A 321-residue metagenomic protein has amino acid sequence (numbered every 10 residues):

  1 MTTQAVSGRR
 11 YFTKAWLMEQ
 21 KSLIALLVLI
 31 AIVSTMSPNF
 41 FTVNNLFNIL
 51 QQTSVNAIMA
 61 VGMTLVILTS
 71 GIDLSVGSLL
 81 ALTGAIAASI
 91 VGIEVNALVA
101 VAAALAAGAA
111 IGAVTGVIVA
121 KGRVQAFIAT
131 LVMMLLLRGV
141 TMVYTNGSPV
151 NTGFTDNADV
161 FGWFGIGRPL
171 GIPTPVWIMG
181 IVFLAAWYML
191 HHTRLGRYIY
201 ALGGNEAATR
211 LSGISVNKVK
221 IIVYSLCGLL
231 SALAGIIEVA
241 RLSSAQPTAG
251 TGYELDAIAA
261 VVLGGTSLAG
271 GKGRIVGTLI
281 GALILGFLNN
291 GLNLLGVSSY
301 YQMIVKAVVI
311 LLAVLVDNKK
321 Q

Functional and structural regions predicted by a protein language model:
M1-A31, L184, G204, L211-K218 (+1 more regions): Cytosolic-side transmembrane-helix boundaries in multi-pass membrane proteins
M1-A60, E94-V99, I172, I214: Membrane-interfacial amphipathic/re-entrant helices at transmembrane-helix boundaries
S22-T35, M63-T64, M134-V140, I178-M189 (+4 more regions): Hydrophobic core segments of alpha-helical transmembrane domains in multi-pass membrane transport and ion-translocation
A31-I93, I118-V124, G265-I275, V308 (+1 more regions): Single transmembrane alpha-helix segments in multi-pass membrane proteins
V95-M134, I280-G281: Alpha-helical transmembrane segments within multi-pass membrane transporters and channels
A126-T193, V219-I222, R241-G250: Transmembrane helix-bundle core of multi-pass membrane transporters and related energy-transducing complexes
A185-S225: Membrane-helix/interface signature in polytopic inner-membrane proteins
Y224-S225, S231, R241-A307: Transmembrane alpha-helical segments in multi-pass inner-membrane proteins
